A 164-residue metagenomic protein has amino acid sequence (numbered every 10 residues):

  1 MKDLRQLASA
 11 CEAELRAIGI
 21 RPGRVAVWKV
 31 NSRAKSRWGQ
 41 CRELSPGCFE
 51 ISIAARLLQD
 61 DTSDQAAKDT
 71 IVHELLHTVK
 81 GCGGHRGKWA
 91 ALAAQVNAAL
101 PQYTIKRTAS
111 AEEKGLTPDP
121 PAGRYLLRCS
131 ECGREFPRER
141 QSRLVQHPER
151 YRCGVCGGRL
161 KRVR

Functional and structural regions predicted by a protein language model:
M1-D69, T78-R164: Active-site-proximal or metal-binding-adjacent scaffold patches in catalytic folds
E74: Walker B catalytic acidic pair
